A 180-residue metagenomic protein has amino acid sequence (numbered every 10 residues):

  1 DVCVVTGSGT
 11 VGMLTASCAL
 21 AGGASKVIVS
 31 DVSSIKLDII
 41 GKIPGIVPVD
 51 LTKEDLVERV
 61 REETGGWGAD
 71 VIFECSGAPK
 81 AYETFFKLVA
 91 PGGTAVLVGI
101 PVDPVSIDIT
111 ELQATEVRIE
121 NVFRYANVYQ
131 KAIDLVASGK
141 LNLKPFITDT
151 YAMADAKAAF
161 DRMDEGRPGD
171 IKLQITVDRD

Functional and structural regions predicted by a protein language model:
D1-K53: Mid-domain Rossmann-like dinucleotide-binding core that forms the NAD(H)/NADP(H) cofactor-binding site
V2, D38, K42-R118, K157 (+1 more regions): Glycine-rich cofactor phosphate-binding loops and adjacent beta1-alpha1 units of small-molecule cofactor enzyme domains
V4, I28, T94-L97, E120 (+1 more regions): Structural detector of well-ordered beta-strand residues that form the stable sheet scaffold of enzyme domains
G9-M13, S34, P79, E83 (+2 more regions): Glycine-rich phosphate-binding loop at the start of an alpha helix
S25, G68, N142-P145: A local structural motif
D31, G99, F123: Conserved acidic E/D residue at the C-terminus of a beta-strand in Rossmann-like folds
E83-K87, A126, Q130-D180: C-terminal hydrophobic helical "lid"/dimerization subdomain of Rossmann-like NAD(P)H-dependent oxidoreductases
T94-V96, S106-F146: Rossmann-fold dehydrogenase core element
